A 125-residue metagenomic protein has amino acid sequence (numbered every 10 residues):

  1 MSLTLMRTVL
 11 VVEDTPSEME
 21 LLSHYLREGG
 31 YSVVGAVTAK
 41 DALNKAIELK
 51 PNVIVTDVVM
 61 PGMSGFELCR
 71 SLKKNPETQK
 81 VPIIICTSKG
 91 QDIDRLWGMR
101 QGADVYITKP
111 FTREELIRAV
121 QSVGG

Functional and structural regions predicted by a protein language model:
E13: Conserved acidic carboxylate
P16-V34, V123: Two-component/phosphorelay signaling modules centered on CheY-like receiver
L49-V55: Active-site beta3 strand of CheY-like receiver
M60: Receiver (REC) domain active-site loop signature in two-component systems and cognate sites in sensor histidine kinases
F111-Q121: C-terminal output helix
